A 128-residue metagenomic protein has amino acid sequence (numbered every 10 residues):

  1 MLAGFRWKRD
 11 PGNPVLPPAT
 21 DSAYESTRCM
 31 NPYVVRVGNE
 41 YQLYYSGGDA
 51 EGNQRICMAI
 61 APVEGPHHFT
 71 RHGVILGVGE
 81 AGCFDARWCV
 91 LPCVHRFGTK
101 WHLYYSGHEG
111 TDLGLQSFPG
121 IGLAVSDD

Functional and structural regions predicted by a protein language model:
M1-R87, H95-D128: Beta-rich carbohydrate-recognition and catalytic domains
